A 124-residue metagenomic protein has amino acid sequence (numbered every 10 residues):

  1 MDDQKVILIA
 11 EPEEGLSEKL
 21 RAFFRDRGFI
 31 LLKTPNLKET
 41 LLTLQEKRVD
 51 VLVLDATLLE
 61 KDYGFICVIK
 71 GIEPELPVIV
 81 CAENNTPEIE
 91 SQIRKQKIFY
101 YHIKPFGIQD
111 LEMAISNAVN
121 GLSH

Functional and structural regions predicted by a protein language model:
E13-L32: Two-component/phosphorelay signaling modules centered on CheY-like receiver
K33-V51, L59: Acidic, metal-coordinating helix/loop segments flanking the phosphotransfer/catalytic sites of two-component signaling
Q45-K47, I69-E75, Q96: Conserved phosphotransfer cores of two-component systems
D50-I72, T86: Conserved phosphotransfer microenvironments
G64, N84-Y101: Alpha4 helix (beta4-alpha4-beta5 surface) of REC/receiver domains from two-component response regulators
E88, F106-I115: C-terminal output helix
R94, L111-S123: Receiver (REC) domain switch/output surface
